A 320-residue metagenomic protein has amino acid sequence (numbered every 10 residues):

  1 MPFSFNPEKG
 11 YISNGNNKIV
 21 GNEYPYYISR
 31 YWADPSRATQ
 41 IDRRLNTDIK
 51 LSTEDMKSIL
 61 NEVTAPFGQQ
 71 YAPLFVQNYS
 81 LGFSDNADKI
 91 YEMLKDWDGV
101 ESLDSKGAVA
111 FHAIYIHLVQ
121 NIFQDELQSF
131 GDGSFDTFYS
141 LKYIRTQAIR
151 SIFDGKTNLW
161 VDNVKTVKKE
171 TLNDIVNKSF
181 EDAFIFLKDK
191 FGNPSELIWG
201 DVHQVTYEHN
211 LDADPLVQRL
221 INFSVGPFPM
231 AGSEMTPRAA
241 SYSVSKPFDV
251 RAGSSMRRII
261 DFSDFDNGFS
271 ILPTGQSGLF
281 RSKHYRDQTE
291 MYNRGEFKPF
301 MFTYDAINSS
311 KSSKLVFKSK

Functional and structural regions predicted by a protein language model:
M1-Q77, F83-N86, D96-K320: C-terminal/peripheral segments of proteins
I90-L94: Structured, non-membrane catalytic/scaffold regions adjacent to prosthetic-group chemistry
